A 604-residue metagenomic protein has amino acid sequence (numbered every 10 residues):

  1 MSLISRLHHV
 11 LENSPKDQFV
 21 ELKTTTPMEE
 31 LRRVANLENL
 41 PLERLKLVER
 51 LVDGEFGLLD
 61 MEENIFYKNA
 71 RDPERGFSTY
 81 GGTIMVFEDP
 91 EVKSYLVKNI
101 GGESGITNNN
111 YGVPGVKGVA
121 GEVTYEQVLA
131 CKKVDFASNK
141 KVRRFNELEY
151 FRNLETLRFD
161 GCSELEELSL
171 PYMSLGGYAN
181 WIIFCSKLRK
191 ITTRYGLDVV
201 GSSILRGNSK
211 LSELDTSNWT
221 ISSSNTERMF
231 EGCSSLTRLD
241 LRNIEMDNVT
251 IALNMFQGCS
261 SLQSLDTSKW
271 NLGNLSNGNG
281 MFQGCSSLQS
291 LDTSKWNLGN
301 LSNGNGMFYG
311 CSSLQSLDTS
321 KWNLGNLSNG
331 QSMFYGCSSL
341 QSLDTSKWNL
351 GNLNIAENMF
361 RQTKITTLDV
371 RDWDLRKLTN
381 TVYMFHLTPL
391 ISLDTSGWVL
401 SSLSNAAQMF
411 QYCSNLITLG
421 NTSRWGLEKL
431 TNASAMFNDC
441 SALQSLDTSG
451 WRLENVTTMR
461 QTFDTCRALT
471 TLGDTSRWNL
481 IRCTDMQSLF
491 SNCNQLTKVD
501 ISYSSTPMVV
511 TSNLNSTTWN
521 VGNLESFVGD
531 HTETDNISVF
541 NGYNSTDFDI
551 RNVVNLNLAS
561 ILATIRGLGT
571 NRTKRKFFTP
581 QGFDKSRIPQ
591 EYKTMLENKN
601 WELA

Functional and structural regions predicted by a protein language model:
M1-G81: Short, low-complexity N-terminal tether/leader segments at secretion or assembly junctions of large, surface-exposed
G81-A604: Negatively charged
